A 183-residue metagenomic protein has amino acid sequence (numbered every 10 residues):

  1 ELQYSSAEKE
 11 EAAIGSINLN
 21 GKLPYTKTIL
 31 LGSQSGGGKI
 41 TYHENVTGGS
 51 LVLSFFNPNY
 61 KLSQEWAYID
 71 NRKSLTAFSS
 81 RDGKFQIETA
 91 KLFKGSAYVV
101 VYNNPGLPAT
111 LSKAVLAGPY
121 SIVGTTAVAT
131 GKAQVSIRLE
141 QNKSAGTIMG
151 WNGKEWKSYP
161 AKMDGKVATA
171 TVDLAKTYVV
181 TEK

Functional and structural regions predicted by a protein language model:
E1, S144-G150: Beta-strand-rich binding/interaction modules
Q3-A12, N20-K22, T41, V46-A114: Feature for mature exported/ectodomain regions
S6-K27, K157-K166: Solvent-exposed serine/threonine-rich low-complexity stretches and specific carbohydrate-binding patches
A12-G15, Q34-G37, Y120-V123: Short structured motifs
T26-H43: Signal that preferentially marks extracellular ectodomain short beta-strand elements of beta-sandwich modules
K73, P105-G146: Proteolytic processing hotspots in large secreted/extracellular or virion-associated proteins and select intracellular
L75-S79, F85-I87, K143-S144, G153-K183: Proteolytic cleavage junctions
K94, V128-A133, T169-T177: Extracellular interaction modules
